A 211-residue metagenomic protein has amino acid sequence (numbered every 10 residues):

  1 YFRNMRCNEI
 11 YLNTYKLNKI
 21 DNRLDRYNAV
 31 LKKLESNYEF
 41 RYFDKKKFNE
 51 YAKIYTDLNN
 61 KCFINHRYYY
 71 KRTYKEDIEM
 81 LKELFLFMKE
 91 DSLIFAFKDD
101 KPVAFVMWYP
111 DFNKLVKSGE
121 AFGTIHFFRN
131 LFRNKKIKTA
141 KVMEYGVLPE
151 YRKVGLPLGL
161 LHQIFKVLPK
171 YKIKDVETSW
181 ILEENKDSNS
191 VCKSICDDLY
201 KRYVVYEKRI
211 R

Functional and structural regions predicted by a protein language model:
Y1-Y42, V204-I210: Acyl-donor-binding surface of acyltransferase catalytic domains
F2, V191-C192: Conserved active-site tyrosine of GNAT-family acetyltransferases
N18, L148-P149, T178-S188: Conserved beta-strand-loop-alpha-helix junction that forms the acyl-donor binding cleft
Y42-G146: A conserved beta-strand-loop-helix scaffold within acyl/acetyltransferase catalytic domains
P110, Y145-P149, D198, R211: Long, contiguous binding/interaction regions
T139, L168-L182: Conserved GNAT acetyl-CoA-binding A-motif
T139, M143-V147, R152-L168, S194: Conserved acetyl-CoA-binding loop-helix of GNAT-fold acetyltransferases
